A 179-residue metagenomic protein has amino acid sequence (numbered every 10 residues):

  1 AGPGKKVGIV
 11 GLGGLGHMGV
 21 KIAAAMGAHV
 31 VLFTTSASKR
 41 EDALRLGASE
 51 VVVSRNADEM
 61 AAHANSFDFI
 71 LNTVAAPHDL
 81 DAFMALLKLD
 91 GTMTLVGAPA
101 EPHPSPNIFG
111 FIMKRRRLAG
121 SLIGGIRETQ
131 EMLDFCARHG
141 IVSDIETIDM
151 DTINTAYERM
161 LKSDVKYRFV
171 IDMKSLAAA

Functional and structural regions predicted by a protein language model:
P3-L12, A24-A82: Adenosine-nucleotide cofactor-binding segment
K6, G91-T92, R117: Short glycine-centered segments of the SAM/dcSAM-binding site in methyltransferase folds
G11-L15, A98: Glycine-rich Rossmann-fold phosphate-binding loop(s) that bind the pyrophosphate of adenine dinucleotide cofactors
H17-V20: Residues forming the Rossmann-fold NAD(P)(H) cofactor-binding site
A76-P77, P99-E101, L176: Short glycine-rich anion-binding loops that position phosphate/pyrophosphate groups of nucleotides and phosphorylated
L87-L89: Helix-to-beta-strand junctions that scaffold the AdoMet/dcAdoMet cofactor pocket in Class I SAM-dependent enzymes
G97-R115, I126-D134: Rossmann-fold NAD(P)-binding glycine/threonine-rich loop
I126-A179: C-terminal hydrophobic helical "lid"/dimerization subdomain of Rossmann-like NAD(P)H-dependent oxidoreductases
